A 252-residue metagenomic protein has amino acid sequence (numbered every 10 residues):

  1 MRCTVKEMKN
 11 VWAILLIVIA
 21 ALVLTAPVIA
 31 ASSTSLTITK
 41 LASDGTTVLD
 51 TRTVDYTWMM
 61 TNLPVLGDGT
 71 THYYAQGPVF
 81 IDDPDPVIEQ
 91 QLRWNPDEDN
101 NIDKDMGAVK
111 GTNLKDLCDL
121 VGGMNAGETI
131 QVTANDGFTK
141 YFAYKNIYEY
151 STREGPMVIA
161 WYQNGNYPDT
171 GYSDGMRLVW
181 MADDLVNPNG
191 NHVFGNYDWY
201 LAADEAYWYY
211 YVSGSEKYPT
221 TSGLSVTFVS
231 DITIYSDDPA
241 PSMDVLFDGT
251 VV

Functional and structural regions predicted by a protein language model:
M1-S32: Secretory targeting signatures
I29-V252: N-terminal intrinsically disordered, low-complexity segments enriched in P/E/S/T
